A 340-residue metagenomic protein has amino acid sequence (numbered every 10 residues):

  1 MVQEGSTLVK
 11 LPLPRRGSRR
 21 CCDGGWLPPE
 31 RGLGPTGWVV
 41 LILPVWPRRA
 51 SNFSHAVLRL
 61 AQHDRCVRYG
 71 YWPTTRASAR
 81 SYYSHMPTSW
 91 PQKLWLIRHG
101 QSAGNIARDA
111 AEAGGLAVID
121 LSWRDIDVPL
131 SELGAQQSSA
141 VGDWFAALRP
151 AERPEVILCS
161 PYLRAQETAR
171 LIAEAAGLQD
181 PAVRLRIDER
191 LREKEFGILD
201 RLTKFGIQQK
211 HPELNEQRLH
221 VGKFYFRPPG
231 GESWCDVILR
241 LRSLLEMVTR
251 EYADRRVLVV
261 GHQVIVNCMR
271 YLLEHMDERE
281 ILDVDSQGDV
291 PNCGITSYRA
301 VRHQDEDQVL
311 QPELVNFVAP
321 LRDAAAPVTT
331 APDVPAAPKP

Functional and structural regions predicted by a protein language model:
M1-R20: Extreme N-terminal basic, low-complexity initiation segments that serve as generic localization/processing leaders
V2-G5, L43-W46, S54, L60-H63 (+1 more regions): Short terminal hydrophobic/aromatic SLiMs and anchors at protein ends
L11-P14, L43-P44, R48, L58 (+1 more regions): Short, intrinsically disordered low-complexity segments enriched in Ser/Thr with adjacent Pro
R16-G17, L33-G34, S51, Q62: A cross-taxon signal for low-complexity, glycine/charged-rich
C21-C22, C66: Cysteine-centered motifs
Y82-W95, S102-G104, D109, Q136-E216 (+3 more regions): Phosphate-coordination/substrate-recognition cap region in phosphate-metabolizing enzymes
A103-P129, A175-S243, E313-N316, A324-P340: Phosphate-handling substructures
Q166, R242-D307: Active-site-adjacent alpha-helix immediately C-terminal to a catalytic or transition-state-stabilizing loop
